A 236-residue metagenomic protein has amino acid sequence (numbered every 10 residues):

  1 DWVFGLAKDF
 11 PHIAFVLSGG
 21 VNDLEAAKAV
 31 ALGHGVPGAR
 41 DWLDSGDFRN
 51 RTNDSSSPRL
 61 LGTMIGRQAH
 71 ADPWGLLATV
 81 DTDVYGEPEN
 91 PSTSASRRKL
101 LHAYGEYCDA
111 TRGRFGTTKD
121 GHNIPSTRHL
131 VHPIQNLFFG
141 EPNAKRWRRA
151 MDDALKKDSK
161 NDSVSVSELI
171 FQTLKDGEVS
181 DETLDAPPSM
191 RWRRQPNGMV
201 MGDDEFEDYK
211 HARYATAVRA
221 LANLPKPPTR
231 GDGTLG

Functional and structural regions predicted by a protein language model:
W2-L17, N22-G236: Alpha/beta catalytic cores of nucleotide-metabolism and tRNA/nucleoside-modifying enzymes
